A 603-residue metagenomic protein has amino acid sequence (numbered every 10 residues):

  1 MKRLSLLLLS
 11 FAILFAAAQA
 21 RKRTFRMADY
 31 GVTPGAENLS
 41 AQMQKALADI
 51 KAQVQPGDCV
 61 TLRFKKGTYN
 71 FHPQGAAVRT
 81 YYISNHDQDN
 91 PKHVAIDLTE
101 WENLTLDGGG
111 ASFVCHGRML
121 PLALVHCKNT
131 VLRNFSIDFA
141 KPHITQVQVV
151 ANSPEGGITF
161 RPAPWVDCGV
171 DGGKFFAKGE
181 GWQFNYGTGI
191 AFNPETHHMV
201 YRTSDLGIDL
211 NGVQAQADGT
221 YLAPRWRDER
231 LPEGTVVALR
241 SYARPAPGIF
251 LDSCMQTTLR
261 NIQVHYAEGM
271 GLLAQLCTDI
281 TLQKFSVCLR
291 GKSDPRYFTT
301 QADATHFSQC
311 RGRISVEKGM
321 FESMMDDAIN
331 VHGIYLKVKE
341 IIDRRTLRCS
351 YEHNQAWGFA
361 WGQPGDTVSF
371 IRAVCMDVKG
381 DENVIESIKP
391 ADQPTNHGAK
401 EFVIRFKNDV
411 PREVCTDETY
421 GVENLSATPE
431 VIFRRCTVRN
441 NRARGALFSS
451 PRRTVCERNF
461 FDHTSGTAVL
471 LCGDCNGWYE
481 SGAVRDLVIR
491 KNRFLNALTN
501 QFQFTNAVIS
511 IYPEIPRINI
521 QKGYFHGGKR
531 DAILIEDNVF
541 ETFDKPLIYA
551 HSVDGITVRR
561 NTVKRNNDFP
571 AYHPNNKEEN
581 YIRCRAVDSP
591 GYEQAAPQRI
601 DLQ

Functional and structural regions predicted by a protein language model:
R23, V60, G67, V94 (+22 more regions): The right-handed parallel beta-helix/beta-solenoid scaffold, focusing on the short coil/turn and N-cap positions
M27-R63: Acidic Gly/Asp/Thr-rich repetitive segments characteristic of extracellular carbohydrate-active and adhesion proteins
Q44, A48-Q53, N70-T105, V114-R133 (+12 more regions): Extracellular beta-strand-rich solenoid/capping regions of secreted or surface-exposed proteins that bind or remodel
F71-H72, V114-H116, T130, F135 (+16 more regions): Surface-exposed loop/turn segments connecting beta-strands in extracellular beta-rich domains
C115, A140, A163-Q214, W357-N396: Ser/Thr/Gly-rich low-complexity blocks that favor extended beta-strand/coil architectures
C115-P121, K141-T145, A246-G248, E268-L273 (+11 more regions): Short glycine/acidic-rich loop motifs that flank beta-strands on beta-rich extracellular proteins
H198-R244, K379, I388-V431, R439: Small/polar beta-strand repeat architecture
